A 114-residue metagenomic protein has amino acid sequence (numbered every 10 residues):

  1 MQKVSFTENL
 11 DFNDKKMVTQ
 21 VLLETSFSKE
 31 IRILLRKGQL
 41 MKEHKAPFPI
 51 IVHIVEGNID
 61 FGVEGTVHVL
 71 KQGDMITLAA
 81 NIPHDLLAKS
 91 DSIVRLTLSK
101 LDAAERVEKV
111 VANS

Functional and structural regions predicted by a protein language model:
M1-F27, V111-S114: A short, N-terminal "cap"/entry segment at the start of jelly-roll beta-barrel domains of the cupin/DSBH fold
K29-A46: Conserved short histidine dyad/triad with adjacent acidic residue
F48-I59, E64: Glycine- and acidic-residue-biased ligand/ion/polar-headgroup-sensing regions
V55-E56, K71-Q72, S90: A cytosolic small-molecule/anion-sensing beta-strand core signal
G65-A80: Short acidic-glycine-tyrosine-enriched beta hairpin
A80-A103: Ligand-binding loop in jelly-roll beta-barrel domains
